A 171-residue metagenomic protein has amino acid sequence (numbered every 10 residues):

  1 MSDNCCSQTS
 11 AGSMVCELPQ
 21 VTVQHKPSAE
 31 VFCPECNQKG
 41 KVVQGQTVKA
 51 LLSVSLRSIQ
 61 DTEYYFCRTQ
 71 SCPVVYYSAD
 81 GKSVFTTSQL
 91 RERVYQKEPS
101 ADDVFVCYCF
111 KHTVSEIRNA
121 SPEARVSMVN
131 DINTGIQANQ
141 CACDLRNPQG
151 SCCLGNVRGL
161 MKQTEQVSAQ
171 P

Functional and structural regions predicted by a protein language model:
Q8-T22, G45-S55, T87-E92, A124: Short Cys/His-rich Zn2+-coordinating modules
Q20-S28, L56-D61, K97-A101: Short, flexible, mixed-charge glycine/proline-rich loop motifs that serve as phosphate/nucleic-acid-contacting
F32, N37-I59, A124, M128: Short recognition patches in nucleic-acid-associated and regulatory proteins
C33-C36, C67-T69, C107: Short cysteine-rich clusters marking metal-coordination/redox-active sites
K41-V42, C72-Y77, H112-V114, P148: Short functional micro-motifs and their immediate structural scaffolds
Q44-L51, Y77-S88, R118-E123, C153-N156: Short cysteine/histidine-rich zinc-coordinating motifs and their immediately flanking basic loops
Q60-T86: Short metal-binding segments enriched for Cys and/or His
V84-E116: Extended interfacial segments that mediate partner engagement and assembly in macromolecular machines
